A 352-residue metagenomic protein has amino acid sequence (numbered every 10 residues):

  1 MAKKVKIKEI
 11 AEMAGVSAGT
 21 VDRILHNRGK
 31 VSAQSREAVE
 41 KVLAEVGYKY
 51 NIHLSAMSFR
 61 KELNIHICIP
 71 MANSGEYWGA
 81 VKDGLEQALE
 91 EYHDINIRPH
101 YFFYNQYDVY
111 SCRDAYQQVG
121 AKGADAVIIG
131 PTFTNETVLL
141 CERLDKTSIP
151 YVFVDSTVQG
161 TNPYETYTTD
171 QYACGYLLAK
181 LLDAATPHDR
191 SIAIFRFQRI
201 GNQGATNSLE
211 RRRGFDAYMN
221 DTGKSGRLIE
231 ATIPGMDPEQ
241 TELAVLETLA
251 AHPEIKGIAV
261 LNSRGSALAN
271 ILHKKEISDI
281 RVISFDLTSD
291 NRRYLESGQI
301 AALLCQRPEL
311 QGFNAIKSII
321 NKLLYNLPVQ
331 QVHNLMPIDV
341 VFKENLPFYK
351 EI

Functional and structural regions predicted by a protein language model:
M1-S55: N-terminal helix-turn-helix DNA-binding module of bacterial transcription factors
V42, N202-Q203, M219, R307-I352: Hinge/cleft segment of the Venus flytrap/periplasmic-binding protein
N51-D114: Amphipathic helical "hinge" segments at domain boundaries
H66, S191-F195: Conserved beta-strand elements of the Class I
P70-G79, H100-S111, F133, T168-C174 (+5 more regions): Hinge/beta->alpha junction and helix N-cap segments in small-molecule ligand-binding domains
A126-D145, I229-S289: Hydrophobic alpha-helical
E136-A173, T288-E296: Flexible loop/hinge segments that line or gate small-molecule binding clefts
T166-I192, T241-E242, R307-L324: Hydrophobic alpha-helical segments within soluble ligand-binding/sensing domains
